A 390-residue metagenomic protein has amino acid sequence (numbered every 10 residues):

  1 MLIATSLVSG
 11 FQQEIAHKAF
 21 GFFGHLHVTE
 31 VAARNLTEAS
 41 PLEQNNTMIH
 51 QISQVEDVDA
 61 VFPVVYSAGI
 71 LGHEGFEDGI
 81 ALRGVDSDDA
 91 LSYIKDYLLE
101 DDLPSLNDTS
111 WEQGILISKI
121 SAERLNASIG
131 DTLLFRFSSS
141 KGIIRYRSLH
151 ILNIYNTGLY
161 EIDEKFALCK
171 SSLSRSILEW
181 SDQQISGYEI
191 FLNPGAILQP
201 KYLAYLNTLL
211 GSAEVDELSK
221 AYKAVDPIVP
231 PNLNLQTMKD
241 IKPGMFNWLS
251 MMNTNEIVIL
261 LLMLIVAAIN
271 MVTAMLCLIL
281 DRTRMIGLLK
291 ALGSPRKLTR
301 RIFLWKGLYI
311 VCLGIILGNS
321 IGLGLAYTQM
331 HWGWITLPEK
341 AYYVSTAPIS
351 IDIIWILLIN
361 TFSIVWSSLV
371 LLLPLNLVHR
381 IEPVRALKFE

Functional and structural regions predicted by a protein language model:
M1-S9, S250-M285, L308-S320, V365-L371: Hydrophobic alpha-helical transmembrane segments of multi-pass inner-membrane transport and secretion
S6-A81, S105-S110, A224: Hydrophobic, regular-secondary-structure patches
V65-T109, I151-I154, L168-S171: The feature marks short, hydrophobic/small-residue-biased sequence motifs that occur predominantly
L116-D131: Short, solvent-exposed hinge/capping segments at secondary-structure junctions
S139-H150, I154-E256: Mechanotransmission and gating elements of multispan inner-membrane complexes involved in transport and envelope
I316-I359, L372-R380: Short helix-loop junctions at transmembrane helix boundaries
N376-E390: Short cytosolic juxtamembrane segments of multi-pass membrane proteins
